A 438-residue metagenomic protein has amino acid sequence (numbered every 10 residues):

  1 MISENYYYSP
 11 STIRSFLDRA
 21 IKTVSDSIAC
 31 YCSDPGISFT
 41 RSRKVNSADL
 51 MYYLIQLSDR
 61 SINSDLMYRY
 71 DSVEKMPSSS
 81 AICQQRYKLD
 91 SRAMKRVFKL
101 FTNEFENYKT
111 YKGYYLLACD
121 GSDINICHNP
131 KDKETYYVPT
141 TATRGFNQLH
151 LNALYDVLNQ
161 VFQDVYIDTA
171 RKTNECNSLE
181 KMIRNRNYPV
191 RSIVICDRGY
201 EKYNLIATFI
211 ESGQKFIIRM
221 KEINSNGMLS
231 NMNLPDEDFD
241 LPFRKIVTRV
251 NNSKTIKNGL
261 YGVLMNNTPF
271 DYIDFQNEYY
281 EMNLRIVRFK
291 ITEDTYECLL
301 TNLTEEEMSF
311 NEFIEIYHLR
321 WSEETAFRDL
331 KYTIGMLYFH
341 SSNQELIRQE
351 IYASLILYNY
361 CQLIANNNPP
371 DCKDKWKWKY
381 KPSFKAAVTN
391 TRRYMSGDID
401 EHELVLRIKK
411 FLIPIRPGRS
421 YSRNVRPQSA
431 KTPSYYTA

Functional and structural regions predicted by a protein language model:
M1-R60, Y68-R69, P77, I82-L89 (+5 more regions): Single, function-defining residue in the core of a domain
A93-F105: Short Lys/Arg-enriched helix C-cap and helix-to-coil transition segments that create basic nucleic-acid-contact patches
Y115-L117: Conserved beta-strand elements of the Class I
Y137: Extracytosolic and intramembrane catalytic regions of membrane-associated proteins in envelope/secretory systems
